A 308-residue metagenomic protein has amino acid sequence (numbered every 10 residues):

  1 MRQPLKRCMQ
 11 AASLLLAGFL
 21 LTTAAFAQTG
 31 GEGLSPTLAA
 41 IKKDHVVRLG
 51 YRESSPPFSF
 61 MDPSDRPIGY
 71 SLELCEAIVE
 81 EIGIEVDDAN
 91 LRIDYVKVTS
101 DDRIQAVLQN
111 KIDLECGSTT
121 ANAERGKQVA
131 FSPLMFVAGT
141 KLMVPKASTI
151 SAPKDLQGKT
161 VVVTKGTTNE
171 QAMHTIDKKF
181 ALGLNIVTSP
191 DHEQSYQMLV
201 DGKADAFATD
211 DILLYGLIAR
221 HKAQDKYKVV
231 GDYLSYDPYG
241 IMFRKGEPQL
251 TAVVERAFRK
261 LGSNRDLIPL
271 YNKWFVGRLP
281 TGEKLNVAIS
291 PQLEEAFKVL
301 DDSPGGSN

Functional and structural regions predicted by a protein language model:
Q28-E32, L38, E76-E81, K154 (+4 more regions): Extended ligand-binding regions for polar small-molecule ligands
Q28-E32, T168-V187, D225-Y227, F258-N308: Ligand-binding clefts/hinges and TM-proximal coupling segments of bilobed small-molecule sensing domains
T29-E115: Extracytoplasmic small-molecule ligand-binding "clamshell" domains of the periplasmic binding protein/Venus flytrap
Y51-P57, P67-I84, T120, A138-H192 (+2 more regions): Bilobed "Venus flytrap"/periplasmic-binding protein-like clamshell domains and structurally analogous long
Y51-S55, V96-D101, N110-N122, K146 (+5 more regions): Beta->alpha turn/N-cap motifs
E53, F136-A147, D211, A219-F258 (+1 more regions): Periplasmic-binding protein-like
E76, D87-D155, E295-G305: Acidic, polar ligand-binding/catalytic clefts
D102, C116-Q128, A172-K179, M198-S235: A ligand-binding cleft/hinge motif common to bilobed small-molecule-binding domains
